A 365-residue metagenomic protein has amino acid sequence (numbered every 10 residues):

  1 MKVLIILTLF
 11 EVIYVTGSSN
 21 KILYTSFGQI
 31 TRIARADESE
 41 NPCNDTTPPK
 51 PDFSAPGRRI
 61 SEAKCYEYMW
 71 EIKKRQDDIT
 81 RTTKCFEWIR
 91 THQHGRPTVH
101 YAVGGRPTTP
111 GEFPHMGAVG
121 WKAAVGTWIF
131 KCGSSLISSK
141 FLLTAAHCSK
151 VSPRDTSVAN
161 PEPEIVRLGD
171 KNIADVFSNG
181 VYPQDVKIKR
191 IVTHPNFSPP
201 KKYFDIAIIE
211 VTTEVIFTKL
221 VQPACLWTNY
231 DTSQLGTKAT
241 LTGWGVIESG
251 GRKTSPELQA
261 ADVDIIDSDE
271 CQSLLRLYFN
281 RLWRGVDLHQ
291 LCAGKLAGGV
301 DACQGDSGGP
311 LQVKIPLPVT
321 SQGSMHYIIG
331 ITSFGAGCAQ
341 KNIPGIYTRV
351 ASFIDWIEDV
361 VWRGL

Functional and structural regions predicted by a protein language model:
K2-L143, P153: Protease-domain processing segments flanking chymotrypsin-fold serine proteases, especially trypsin-like
E11-Y14, A124, S139-L142, H147-S149 (+9 more regions): Conserved beta-strand elements of beta-rich interaction domains across eukaryotes, especially beta-propellers
R96, H115, V119-K122, L142-A145 (+3 more regions): Conserved H-D interstitial segment of serine endopeptidase catalytic domains
H100-A102, A118-G126, T237, G243-V246 (+1 more regions): Extracellular trypsin-like serine protease catalytic domains
G104-P110, F197-P199, N280-W283: Conserved, non-catalytic sequence blocks in retroelement Pol enzymes and Pol-derived host proteins
P114-H115, F130-L142, K189, F204-D205 (+6 more regions): Extracellular regions of mammalian proteins, primarily the fibronectin type-III
A118, I208-E210: Short, well-ordered beta-strand micro-motif
S152-D155, V192-S198, E214-D262: Active-site substrate-binding loop(s) of clan PA
